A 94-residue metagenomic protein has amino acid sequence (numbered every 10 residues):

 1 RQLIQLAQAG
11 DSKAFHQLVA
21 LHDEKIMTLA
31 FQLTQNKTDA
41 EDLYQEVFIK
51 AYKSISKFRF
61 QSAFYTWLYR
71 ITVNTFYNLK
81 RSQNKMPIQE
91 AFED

Functional and structural regions predicted by a protein language model:
R1-Q2: Extreme N-terminal regulatory/targeting segments of RNA polymerase sigma factors
Q8-Q17, M27-E46: Short, charged helix-capping/linker segments at alpha-helix termini
S12, D23, K37, E41 (+3 more regions): A short, glycine- and basic residue-enriched loop/turn that sits immediately adjacent to a domain's principal
L18-H22, I26, T72: Hydrophobic/aromatic residues within well-ordered alpha-helical segments
T28, D42-I49, S62-N74: Structural recognition of an alpha-helix C-terminal capping motif at a helix-to-coil junction
Y52: Short acidic-aromatic loop segments in the C-terminal HATPase_c
S56-F60, V73-E90: Arg/Lys-rich amphipathic alpha helix in sigma70-family domain 2
